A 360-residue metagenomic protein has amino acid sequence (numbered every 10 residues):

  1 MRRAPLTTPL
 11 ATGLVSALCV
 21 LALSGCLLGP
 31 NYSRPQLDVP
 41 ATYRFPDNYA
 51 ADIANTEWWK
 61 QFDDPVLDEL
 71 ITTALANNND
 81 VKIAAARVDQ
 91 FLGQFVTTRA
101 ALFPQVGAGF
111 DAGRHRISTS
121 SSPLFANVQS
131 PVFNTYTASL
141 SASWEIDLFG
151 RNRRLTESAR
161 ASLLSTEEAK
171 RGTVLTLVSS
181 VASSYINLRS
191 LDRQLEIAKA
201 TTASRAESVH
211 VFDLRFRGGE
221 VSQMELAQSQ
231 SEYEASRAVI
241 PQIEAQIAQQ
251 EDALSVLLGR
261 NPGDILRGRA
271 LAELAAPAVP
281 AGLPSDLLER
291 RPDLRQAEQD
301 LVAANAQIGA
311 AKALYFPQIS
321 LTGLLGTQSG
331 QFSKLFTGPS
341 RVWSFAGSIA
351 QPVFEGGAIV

Functional and structural regions predicted by a protein language model:
R2-A4, A11-A76, P123, Y136 (+5 more regions): Terminal intrinsically disordered/low-complexity segments used for targeting and assembly
I71, T137-S141, Y185, Q230 (+2 more regions): Membrane-embedded beta-strand positions in outer-membrane beta-barrel channels/transporters
K82-I83, R99-A100, I146-V174, A200 (+7 more regions): Sec/SRP-type N-terminal targeting helices
Q90, A112-S118, I146, L258 (+2 more regions): Transmembrane beta-strands of outer-membrane beta-barrel pores
P104-F110, A138, P317-G323, F345-G347: Transmembrane beta-strands of outer-membrane beta-barrel proteins
S120-V128: Flexible, solvent-exposed loop segments that connect beta-strands
N127-N134, F336-R341: Replace "Gram-negative outer membrane beta-barrel proteins" with "bacterial and organellar outer membrane beta-barrel
N152, A161, E168-L283: Periplasmic alpha-helical coiled-coil/stalk elements that build and connect Gram-negative outer-membrane
